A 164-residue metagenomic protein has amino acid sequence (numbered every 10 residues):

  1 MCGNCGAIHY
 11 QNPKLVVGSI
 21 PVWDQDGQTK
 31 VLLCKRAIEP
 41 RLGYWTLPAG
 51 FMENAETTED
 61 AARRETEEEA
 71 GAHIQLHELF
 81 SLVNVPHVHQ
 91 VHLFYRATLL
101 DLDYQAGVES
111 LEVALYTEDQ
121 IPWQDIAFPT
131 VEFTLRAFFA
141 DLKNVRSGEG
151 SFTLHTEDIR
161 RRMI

Functional and structural regions predicted by a protein language model:
M1-S19: Acidic, metal-coordinating catalytic segment for phosphate/diphosphate chemistry, firing primarily on the Nudix
N4, R36, A49, A97 (+1 more regions): Active-site donor-binding loop signature of nucleotide-sugar glycosyltransferases
N12-V16, P40-L42, L47, Q90-H92: Short connector loops at helix/strand junctions that flank enzyme active sites, especially segments positioning acidic
G18, K30, E112: Conserved beta-strand and immediately adjacent loop positions that scaffold enzyme active sites
I20, A37-I38, A114, D119: Anionic group-transfer/hydrolysis microenvironments
P21-V22, L33, A97, L115: Conserved hydrophobic "DFG−1" position in protein kinase catalytic cores
W23, Q28-E68: Conserved Nudix-box catalytic region and its N-terminal flanking loop in Nudix hydrolases and closely related
M52-A137, D141, R146-G148, T156-I164: Unchanged
